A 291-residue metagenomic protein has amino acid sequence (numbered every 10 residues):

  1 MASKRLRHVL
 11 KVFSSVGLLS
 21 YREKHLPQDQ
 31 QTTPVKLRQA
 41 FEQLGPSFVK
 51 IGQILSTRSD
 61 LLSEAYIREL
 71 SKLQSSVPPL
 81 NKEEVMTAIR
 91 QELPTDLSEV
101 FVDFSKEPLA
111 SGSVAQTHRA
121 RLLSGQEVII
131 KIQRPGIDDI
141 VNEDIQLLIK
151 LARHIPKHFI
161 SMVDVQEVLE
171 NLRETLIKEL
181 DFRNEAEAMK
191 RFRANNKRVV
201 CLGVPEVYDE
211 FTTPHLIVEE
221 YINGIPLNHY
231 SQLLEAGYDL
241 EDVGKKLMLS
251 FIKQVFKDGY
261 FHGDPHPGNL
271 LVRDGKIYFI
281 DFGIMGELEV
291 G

Functional and structural regions predicted by a protein language model:
M1-Q116, N142-E167, R173: N-terminal accessory/targeting segments that precede structured cores
E64, S71-P78, R90, N142-E143 (+4 more regions): ATP-dependent phospho-/nucleotidyl transfer catalytic cores
R119, Q126-R134: Glycine-rich ATP phosphate-binding loop
A120-R121, P265: Conserved beta3 strand of the Hanks-type protein kinase catalytic N-lobe
S124-Q126, K276: Short acidic/polar mixed-charge low-complexity motifs
R134-G136, G283-I284: A generic structural motif
G268-V272: Hydrophobic residue at the +6 position relative to the catalytic HRD Asp in the kinase catalytic loop
E287-G291: Short, intrinsically disordered, charge-balanced linker/junction segments flanking boundaries in proteins
